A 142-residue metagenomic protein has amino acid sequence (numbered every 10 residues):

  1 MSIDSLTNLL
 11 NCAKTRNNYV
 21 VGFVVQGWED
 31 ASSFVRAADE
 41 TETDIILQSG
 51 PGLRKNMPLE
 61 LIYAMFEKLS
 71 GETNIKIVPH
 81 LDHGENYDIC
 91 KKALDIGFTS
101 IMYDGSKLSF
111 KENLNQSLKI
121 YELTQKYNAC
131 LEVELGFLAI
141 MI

Functional and structural regions predicted by a protein language model:
M1-V24: N-terminal amphipathic alpha-helix/helix-capping segment at the start of soluble metabolic enzymes
I3, S32, K55-Y63, H83-K92 (+1 more regions): Active-site-adjacent beta->alpha loops and helix N-cap segments on the catalytic face of soluble alpha/beta enzymes
Y19-V25, I45-S49, I77-H83, I101-Y103 (+1 more regions): Hydrophobic faces of well-ordered beta-strands that scaffold small-molecule active sites in alpha/beta enzyme cores
G22-A38: N-terminal glycine-rich phosphate/pyrophosphate-binding loops that anchor nucleotide-derived ligands and cofactors
T41-L94: Active-site cofactor/substrate anionic-group-binding motifs, chiefly glycine- and Lys/Arg-rich phosphate-binding loops
D95, A139: Expand to "…catalyze enediolate/carbanion chemistry for C-C bond making/breaking, isomerization, decarboxylation
